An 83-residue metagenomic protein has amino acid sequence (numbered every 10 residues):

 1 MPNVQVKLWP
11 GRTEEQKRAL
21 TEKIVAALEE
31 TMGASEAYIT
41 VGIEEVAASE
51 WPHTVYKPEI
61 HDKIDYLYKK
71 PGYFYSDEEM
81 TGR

Functional and structural regions predicted by a protein language model:
P2-R83: A domain-level signal for the structural core that forms small-molecule/cofactor-binding pockets and catalytic centers
